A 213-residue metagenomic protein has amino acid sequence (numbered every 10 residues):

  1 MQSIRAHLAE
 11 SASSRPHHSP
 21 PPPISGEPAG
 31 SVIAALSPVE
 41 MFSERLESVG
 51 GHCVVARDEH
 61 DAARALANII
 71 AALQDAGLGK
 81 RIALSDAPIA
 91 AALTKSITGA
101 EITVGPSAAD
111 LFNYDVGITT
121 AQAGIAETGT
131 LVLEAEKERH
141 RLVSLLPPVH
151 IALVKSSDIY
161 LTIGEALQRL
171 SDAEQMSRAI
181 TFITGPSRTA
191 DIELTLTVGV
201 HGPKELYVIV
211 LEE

Functional and structural regions predicted by a protein language model:
M1-E213: The feature marks the mature, well-folded catalytic cores of soluble enzymes
